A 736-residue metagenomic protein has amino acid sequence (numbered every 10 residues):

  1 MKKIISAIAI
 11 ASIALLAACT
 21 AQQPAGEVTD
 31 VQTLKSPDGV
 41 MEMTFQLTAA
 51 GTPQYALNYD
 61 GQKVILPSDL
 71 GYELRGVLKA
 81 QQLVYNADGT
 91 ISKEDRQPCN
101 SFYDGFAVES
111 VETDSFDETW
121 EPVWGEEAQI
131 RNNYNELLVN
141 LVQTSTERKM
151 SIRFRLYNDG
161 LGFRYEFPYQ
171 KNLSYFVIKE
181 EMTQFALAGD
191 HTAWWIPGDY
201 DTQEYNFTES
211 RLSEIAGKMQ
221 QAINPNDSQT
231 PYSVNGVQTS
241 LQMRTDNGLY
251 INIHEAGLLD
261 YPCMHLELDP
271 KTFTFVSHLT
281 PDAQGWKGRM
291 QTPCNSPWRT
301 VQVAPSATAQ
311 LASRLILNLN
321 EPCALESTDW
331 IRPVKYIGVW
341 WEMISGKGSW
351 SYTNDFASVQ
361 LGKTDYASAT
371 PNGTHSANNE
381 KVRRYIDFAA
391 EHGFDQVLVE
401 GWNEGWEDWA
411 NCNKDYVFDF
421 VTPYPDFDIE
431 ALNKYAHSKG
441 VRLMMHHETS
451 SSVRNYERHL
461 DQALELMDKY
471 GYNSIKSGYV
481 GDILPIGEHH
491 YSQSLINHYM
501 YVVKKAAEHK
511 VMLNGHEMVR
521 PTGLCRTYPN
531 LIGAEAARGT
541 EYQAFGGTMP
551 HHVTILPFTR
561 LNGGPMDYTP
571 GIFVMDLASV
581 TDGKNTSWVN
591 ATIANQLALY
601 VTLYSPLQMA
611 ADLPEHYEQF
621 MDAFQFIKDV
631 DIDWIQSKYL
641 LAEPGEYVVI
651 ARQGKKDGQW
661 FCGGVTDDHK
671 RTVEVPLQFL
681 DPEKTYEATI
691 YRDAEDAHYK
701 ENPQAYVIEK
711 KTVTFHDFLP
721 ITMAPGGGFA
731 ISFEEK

Functional and structural regions predicted by a protein language model:
A17-A18: C-terminal motif of bacterial Sec signal peptides marking the signal peptidase cleavage site
A21-E326: N-terminal accessory beta-strand-rich subdomains and adjacent acidic, glycine-rich linkers that precede catalytic cores
Q291-R384, H392, Q396: An acidic-aromatic substrate-binding cleft motif
K381-W402, K469-N473: Catalytic domains of carbohydrate-active enzymes, especially glycoside hydrolases
E400-W588, T592: Aromatic- and carboxylate-enriched substrate-binding clefts and catalytic-loop regions of carbohydrate-active enzymes
A594-L641: Catalytic cores of secreted or luminal carbohydrate-active enzymes
P644-E687, A730: Carbohydrate-binding surface patches
K710-K736: C-terminal beta-strand-rich structural cap/linker in extracellular carbohydrate-active enzymes
